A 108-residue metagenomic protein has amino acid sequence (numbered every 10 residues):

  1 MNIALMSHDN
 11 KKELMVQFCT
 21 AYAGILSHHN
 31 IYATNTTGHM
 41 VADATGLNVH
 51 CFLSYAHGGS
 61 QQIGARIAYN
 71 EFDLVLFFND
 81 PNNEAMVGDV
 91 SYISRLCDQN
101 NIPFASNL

Functional and structural regions predicted by a protein language model:
M1-N2, N48: Residues that mark the start of a beta-strand
L14-G24: Histidine-anchored nucleotide/phosphate-binding helix
H28-H29, Q99-I102: A short helix->loop->beta-strand "cap" motif at the edges of active sites that frequently abuts
H28-T37: Short internal beta-strands
N30-I31, L47-H57: Short hydrophobic/aromatic-enriched beta-strand-loop microsegments
V49, F104-N107: Hydrophobic beta-strand scaffold residues
H57-Q99: Mid-chain, well-packed structural core segment of small domains
